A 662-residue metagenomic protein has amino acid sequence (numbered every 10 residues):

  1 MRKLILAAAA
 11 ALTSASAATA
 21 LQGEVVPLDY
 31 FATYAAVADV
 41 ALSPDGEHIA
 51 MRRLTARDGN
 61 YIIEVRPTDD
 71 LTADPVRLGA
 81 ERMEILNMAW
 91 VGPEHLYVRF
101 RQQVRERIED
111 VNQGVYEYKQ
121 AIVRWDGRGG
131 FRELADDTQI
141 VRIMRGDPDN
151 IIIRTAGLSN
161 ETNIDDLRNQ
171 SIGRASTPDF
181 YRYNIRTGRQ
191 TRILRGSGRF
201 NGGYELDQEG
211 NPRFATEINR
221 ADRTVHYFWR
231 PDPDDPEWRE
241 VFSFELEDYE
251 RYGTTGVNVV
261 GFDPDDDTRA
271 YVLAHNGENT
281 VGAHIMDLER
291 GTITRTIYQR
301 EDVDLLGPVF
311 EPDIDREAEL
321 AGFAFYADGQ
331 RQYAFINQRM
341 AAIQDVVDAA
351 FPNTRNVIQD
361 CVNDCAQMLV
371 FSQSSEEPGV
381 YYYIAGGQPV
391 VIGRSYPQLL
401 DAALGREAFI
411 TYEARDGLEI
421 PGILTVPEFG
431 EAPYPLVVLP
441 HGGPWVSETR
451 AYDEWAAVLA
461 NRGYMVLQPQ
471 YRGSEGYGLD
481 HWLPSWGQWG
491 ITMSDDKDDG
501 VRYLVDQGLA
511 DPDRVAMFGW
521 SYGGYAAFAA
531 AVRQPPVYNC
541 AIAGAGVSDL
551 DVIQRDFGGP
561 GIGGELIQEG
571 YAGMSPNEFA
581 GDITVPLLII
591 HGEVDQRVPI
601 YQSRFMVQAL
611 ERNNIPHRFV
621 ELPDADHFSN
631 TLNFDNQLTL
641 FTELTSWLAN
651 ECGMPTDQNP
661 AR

Functional and structural regions predicted by a protein language model:
M1-L4: Positively charged n-region of N-terminal signal peptides that target proteins for export
A7-T13, A17-Q367, S375-E376: Beta-propeller folds
G202-E205, T216, F323, Q332-F429 (+2 more regions): Non-catalytic accessory segments flanking enzyme active sites
F214, A321, I410, V438 (+4 more regions): Hydrophobic/aromatic beta-strand patches that form the interior of the parallel beta-sheet core in alpha/beta enzyme
Q373, L439-G443, G592: Glycine-rich His-Gly loop
L399-D513, W520-S521, I553-R555: Cap/lid segment of the alpha/beta-hydrolase catalytic domain
Y471-R662: Active-site-proximal cap/loop segments of hydrolase catalytic domains
